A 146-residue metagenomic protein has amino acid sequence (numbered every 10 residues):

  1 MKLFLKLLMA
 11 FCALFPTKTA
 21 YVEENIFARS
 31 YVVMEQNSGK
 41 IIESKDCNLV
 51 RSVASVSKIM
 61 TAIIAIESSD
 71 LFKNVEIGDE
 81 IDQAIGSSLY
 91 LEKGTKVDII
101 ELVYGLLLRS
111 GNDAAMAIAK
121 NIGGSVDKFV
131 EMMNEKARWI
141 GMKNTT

Functional and structural regions predicted by a protein language model:
K2-A10: Sec-dependent signal peptide recognition, specifically the positively charged N-region followed immediately by
A20-T146: Active-site-adjacent loops and short helices of periplasmic peptidoglycan-processing enzymes
